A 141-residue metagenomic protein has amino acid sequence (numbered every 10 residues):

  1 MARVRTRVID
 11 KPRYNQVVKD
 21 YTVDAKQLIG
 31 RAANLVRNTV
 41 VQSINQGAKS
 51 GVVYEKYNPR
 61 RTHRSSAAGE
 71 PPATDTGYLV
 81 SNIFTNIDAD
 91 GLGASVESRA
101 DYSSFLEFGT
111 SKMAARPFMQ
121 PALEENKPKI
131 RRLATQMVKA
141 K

Functional and structural regions predicted by a protein language model:
M1-K141: Short, Lys/Arg-rich flexible segments
